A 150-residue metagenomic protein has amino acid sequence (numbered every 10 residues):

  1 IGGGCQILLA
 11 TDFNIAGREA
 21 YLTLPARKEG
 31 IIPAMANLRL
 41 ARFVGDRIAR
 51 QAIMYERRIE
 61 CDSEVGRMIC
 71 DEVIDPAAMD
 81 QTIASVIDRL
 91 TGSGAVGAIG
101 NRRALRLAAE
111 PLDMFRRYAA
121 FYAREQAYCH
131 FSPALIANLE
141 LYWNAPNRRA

Functional and structural regions predicted by a protein language model:
I1-A95: Crotonase-fold acyl-CoA enzyme core
E56-D62, A77, Q81, S85-A150: C-terminal alpha-helix plus adjacent terminal tail
